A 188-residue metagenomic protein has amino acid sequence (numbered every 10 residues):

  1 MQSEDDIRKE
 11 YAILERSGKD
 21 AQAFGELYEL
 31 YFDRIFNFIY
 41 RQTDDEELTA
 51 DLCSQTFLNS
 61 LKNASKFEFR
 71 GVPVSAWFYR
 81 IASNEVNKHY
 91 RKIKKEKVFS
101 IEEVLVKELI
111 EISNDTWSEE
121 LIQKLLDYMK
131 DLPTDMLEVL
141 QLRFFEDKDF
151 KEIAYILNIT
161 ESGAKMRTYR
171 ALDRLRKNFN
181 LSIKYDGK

Functional and structural regions predicted by a protein language model:
M1-R34, G187-K188: N-terminal module of bacterial RNA polymerase sigma factors
D6, K88, E96-I122: Internal acidic/polar
Y11-S17, K124-L132: Short amphipathic alpha-helical boundary/capping segments
D20, E119, M129-L137: Short helix-coil-helix linker/hinge
Y28-E47, N63, M129, N178-S182: Amphipathic, Lys/Arg- and hydrophobic-enriched alpha-helical face
N37, D51-L58, V72-N84: Structural recognition of an alpha-helix C-terminal capping motif at a helix-to-coil junction
K62-F69, R80-S100: Arg/Lys-rich amphipathic alpha helix in sigma70-family domain 2
N87, L125, M136, L142-F145 (+2 more regions): DNA-recognition helix of helix-turn-helix
